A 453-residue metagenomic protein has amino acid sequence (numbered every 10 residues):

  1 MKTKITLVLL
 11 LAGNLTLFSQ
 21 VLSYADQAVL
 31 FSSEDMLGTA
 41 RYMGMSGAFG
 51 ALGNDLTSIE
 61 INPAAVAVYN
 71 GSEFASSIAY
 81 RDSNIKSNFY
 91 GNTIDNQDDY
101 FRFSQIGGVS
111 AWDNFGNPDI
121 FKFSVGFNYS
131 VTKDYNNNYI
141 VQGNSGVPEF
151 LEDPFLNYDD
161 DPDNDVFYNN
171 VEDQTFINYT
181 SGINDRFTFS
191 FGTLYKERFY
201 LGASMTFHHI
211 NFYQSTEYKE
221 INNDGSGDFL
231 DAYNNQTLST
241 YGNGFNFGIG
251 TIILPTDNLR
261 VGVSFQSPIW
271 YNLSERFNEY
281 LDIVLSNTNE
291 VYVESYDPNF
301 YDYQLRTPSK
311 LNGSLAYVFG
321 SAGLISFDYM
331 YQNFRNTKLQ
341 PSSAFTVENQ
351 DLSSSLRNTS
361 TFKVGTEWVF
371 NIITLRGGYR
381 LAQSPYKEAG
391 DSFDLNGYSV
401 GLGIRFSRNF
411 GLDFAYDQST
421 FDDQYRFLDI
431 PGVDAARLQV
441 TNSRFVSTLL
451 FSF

Functional and structural regions predicted by a protein language model:
K4-G13: Sec-dependent N-terminal signal peptides
L15-S19: Sec/Tat signal peptide C-region and signal peptidase I cleavage site
Q20-L37, A111-F453: Outer-membrane beta-barrel porins/channels
L30-A51: N-terminal targeting signals for Sec/Tat export/insertion, comprising classic cleavable signal peptides
A40, L52-I61, A67-Y139, G182-D185: Outer-membrane beta-barrel translocator/receptor signature
G50, R81, M330-Q332: Short, glycine-/Ser/Thr-/acidic-enriched flexible segments
I61-N62, V433: Short structured motifs
